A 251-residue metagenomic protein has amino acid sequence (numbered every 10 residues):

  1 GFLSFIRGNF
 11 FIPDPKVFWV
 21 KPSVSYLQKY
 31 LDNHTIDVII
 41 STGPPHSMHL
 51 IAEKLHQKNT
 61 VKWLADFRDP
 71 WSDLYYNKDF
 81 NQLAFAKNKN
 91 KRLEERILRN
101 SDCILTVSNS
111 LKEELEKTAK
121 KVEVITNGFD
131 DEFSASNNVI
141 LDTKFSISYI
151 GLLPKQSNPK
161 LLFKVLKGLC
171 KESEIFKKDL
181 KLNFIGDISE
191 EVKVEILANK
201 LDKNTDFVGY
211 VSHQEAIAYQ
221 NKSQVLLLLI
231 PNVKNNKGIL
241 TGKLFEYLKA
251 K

Functional and structural regions predicted by a protein language model:
G1-V38, A86-K91: Conserved nucleotide-sugar donor-binding subdomain of glycosyltransferases
I12-V24, I39-N59, A65-D73: An aromatic- and histidine-rich active-site surface loop
S47-L50, K54-Q57, W71-S72, A84-I104: Membrane-proximal helix-turn-helix segments that form the acceptor-binding/catalytic region of lipid-linked
N77, G128-K144: Acidic anion/phosphate-binding donor-loop and adjacent secondary structure in glycosyltransferase catalytic cores
D102, Q220-K237: Acidic donor-binding loop of glycosyltransferase active sites
V107-S110, I125-G128: Carbohydrate-associated surface elements
V139-S157, L161-K167: Conserved donor-binding/catalytic core segment of Leloir-type glycosyltransferases
D179-G186, E191-I217: Nucleotide-activated donor-binding/catalytic signature segment of Leloir-type glycosyltransferases, i.e., the conserved
